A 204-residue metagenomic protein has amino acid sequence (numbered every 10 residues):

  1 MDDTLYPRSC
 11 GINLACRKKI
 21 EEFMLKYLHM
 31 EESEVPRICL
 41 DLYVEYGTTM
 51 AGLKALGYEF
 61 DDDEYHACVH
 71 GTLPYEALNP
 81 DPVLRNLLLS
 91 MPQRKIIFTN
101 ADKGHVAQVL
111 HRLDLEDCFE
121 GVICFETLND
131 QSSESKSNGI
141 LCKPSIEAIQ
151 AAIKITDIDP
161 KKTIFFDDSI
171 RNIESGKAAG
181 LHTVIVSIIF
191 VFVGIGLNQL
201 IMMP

Functional and structural regions predicted by a protein language model:
T4-R85, Q93, D102-G104: N-terminal helical cap/lid subdomain that shapes the substrate entry/recognition surface in HAD-like hydrolases
L89, F98, D102-P204: Asp-based, Mg2+/Mn2+-dependent phosphohydrolase catalytic module
